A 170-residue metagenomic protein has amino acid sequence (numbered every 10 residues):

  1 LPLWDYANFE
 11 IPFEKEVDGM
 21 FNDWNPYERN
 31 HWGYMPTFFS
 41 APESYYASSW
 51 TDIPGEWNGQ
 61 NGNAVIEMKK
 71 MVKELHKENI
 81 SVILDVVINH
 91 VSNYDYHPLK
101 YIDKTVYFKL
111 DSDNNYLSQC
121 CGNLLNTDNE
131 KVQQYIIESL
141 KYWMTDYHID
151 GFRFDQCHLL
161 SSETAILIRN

Functional and structural regions predicted by a protein language model:
P2-Y147, Q156-L160, T164-N170: Substrate-binding/active-site clefts of carbohydrate-active enzymes
